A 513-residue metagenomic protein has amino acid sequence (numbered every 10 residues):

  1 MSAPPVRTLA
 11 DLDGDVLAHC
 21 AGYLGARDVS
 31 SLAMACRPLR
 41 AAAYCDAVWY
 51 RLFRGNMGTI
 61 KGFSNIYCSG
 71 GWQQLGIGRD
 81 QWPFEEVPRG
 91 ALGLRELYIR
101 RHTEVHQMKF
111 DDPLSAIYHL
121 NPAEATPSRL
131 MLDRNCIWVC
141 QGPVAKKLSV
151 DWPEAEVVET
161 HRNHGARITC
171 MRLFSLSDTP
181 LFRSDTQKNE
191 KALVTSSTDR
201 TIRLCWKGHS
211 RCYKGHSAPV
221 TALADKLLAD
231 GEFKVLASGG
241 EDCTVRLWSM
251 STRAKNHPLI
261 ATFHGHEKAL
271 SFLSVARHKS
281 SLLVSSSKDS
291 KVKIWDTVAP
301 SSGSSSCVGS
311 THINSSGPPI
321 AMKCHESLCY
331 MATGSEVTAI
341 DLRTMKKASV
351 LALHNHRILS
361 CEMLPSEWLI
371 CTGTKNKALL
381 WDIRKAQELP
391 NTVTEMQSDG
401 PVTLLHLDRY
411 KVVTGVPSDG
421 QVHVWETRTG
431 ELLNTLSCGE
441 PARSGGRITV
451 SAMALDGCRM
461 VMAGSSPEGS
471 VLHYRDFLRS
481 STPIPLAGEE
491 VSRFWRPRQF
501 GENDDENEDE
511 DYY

Functional and structural regions predicted by a protein language model:
S2-A10, D15, H19-G22, R27 (+4 more regions): Intrinsically disordered, low-complexity acidic/Ser/Thr/Pro-rich linker and tail segments in large eukaryotic scaffolds
L17, D399-T403, Y410, S418-G420 (+1 more regions): Terminal intrinsically disordered, low-complexity extensions flanking WD-repeat/beta-propeller proteins
N56, L120-A125, H161-I168, Y213-T221 (+5 more regions): WD40/WD-repeat beta-propeller blade N-cap
L114-L120, E156-H161, H209-Y213, P258-F263 (+4 more regions): A short beta-strand motif characteristic of beta-propeller blades
R129-R134, R172-K191, A224-F233, S274-S281 (+5 more regions): Loop/turn segments within WD40 beta-propeller blades
Q141-G142, S196-D199, S238-D242, S286-D289 (+4 more regions): Conserved strand-to-loop turn within each blade of WD40 beta-propeller repeats
A145-D151, I202-W206, V245-S249, V292-T297 (+4 more regions): WD40-repeat beta-propellers
L227, G231-V235, G239-V350: Solenoidal tandem-repeat scaffolds enriched in leucines and small polar residues
